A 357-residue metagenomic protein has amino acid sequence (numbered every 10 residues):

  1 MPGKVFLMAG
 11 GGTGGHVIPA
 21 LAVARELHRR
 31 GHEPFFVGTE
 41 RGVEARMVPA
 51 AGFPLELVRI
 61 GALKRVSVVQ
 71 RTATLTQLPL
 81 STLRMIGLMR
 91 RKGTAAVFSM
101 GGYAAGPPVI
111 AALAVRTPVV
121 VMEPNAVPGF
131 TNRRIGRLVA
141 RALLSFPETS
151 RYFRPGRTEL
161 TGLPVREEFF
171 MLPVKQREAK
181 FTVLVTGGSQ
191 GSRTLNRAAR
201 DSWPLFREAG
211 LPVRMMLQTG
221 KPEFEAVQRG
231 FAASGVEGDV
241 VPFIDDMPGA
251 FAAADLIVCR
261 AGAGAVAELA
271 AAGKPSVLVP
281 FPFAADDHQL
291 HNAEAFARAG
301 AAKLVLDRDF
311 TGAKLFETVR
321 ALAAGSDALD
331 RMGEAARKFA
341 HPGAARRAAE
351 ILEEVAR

Functional and structural regions predicted by a protein language model:
G3-G10, R30-T82, K221-E223, R308: Conserved nucleotide-sugar phosphate-binding/catalytic loop shared by glycosyltransferases and other
H16-L27: Short amphipathic alpha-helix
E33, V43, P54, L113-L172: Active-site-proximal region of nucleotide-activated glycan assembly enzymes, centered on histidine/acidic-rich loops
G42, M47-A51, V174-I257, L290-E294 (+2 more regions): Donor-nucleotide binding loops and adjacent catalytic segments primarily of GT-B fold Leloir glycosyltransferases
R84-V97, A104-V120, R133-R137: Glycosyltransferases and closely related glycan-assembly transferases that use nucleotide-activated donors
T94-A96, A252-V266, K274-P275: Acidic donor-binding loop of glycosyltransferase active sites
A328-P342: A short, well-ordered alpha-helix in the C-terminal region of glycosyltransferases
P342-R357: C-terminal alpha-helical cap of glycosyltransferases
